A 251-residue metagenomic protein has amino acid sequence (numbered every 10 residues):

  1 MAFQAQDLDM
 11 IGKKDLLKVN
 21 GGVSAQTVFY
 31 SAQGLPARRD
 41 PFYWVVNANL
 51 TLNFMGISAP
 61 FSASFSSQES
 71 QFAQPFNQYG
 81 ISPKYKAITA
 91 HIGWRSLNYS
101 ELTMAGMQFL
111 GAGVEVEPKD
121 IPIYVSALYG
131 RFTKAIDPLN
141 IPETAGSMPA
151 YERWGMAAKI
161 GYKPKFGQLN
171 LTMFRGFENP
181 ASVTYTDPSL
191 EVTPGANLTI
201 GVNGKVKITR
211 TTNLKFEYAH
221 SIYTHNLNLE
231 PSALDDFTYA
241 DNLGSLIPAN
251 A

Functional and structural regions predicted by a protein language model:
M1-D7: Bacterial Sec-dependent N-terminal signal peptides
D7-A251: Outer-membrane beta-barrel channel domains
